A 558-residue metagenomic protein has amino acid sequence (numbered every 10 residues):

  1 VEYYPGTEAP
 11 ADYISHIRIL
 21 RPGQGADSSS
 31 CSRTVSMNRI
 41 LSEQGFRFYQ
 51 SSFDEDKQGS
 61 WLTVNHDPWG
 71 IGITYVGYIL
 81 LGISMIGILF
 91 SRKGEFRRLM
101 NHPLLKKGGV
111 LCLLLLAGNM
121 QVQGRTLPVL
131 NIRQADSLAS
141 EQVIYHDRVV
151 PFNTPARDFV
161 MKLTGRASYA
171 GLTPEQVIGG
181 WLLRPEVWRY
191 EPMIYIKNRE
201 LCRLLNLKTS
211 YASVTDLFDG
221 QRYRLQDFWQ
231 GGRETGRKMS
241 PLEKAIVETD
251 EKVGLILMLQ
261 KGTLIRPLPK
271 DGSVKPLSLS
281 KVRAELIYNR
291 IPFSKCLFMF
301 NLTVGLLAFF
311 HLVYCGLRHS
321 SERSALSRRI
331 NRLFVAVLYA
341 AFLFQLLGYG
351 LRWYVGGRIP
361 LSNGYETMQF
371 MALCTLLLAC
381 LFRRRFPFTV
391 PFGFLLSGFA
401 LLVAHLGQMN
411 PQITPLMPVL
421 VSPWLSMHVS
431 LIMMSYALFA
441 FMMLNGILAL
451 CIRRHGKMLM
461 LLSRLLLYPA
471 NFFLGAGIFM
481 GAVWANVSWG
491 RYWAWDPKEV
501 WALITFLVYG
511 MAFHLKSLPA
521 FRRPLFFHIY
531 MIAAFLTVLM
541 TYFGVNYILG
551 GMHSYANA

Functional and structural regions predicted by a protein language model:
V1-A558: Solvent-exposed, non-transmembrane regions of integral membrane proteins
